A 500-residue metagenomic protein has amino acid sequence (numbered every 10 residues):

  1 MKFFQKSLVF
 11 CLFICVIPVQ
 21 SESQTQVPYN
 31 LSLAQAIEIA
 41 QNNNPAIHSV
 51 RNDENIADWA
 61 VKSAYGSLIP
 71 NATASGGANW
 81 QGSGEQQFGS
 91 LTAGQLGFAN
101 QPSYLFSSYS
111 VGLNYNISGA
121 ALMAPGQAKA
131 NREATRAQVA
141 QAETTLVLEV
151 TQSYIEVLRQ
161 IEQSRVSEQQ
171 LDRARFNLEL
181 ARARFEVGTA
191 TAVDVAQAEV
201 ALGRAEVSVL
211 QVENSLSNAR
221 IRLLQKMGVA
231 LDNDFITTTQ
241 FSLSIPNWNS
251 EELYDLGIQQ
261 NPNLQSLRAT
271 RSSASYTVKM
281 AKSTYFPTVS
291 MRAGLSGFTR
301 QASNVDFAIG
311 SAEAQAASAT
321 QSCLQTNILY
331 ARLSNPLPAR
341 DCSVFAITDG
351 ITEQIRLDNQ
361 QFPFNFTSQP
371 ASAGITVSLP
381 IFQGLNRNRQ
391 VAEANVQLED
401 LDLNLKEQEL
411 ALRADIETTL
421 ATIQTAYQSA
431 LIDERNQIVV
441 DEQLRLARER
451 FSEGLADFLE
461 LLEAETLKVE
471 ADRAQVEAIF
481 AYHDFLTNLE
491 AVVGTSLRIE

Functional and structural regions predicted by a protein language model:
K2, K6, E22-Q26, G82 (+4 more regions): Acidic, low-complexity, intrinsically disordered peripheral segments
K2-F3, L31, T145-Q260, T270 (+4 more regions): Periplasmic alpha-helical coiled-coil/stalk elements that build and connect Gram-negative outer-membrane
E22-G77, S83, I161, T237-S275 (+3 more regions): Bacterial Sec-pathway N-terminal export signals of envelope proteins
I37-Q41, L96, V229-F362, I499-E500: Amphipathic alpha-helical coiled-coil scaffold segments and their short linker/junction regions
E38-H48, N55-P70, S110-Q127, A137-T144 (+10 more regions): A glycine-/polar-enriched beta->alpha junction
S49-A64, A142, L146-R165, A183 (+6 more regions): Amphipathic alpha-helical coiled-coil segments
A78-G84, I117, L295-T299, L379-Q383 (+1 more regions): Transmembrane beta-strands of outer-membrane beta-barrel pores
E85-L91, Q127, T238, S303-A308: Outer-membrane beta-barrel translocator domains and adjoining extracellular loop/strand segments of Gram-negative
